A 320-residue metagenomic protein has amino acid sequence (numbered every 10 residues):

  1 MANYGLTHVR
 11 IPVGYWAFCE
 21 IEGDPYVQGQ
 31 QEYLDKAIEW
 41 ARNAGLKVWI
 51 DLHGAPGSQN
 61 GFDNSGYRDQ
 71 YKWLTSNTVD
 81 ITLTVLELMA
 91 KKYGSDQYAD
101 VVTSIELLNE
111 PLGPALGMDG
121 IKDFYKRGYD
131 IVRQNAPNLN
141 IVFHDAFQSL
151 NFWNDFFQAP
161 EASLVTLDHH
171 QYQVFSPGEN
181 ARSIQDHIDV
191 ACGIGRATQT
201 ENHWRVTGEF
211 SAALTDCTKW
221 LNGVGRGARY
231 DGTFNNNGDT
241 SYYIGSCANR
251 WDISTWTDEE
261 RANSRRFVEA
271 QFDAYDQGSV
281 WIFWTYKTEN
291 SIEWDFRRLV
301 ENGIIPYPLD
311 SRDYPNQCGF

Functional and structural regions predicted by a protein language model:
M1-G5, Y93-A99, F156-L164, A197-Q199 (+1 more regions): Acidic (Asp/Glu)-rich catalytic clusters
M1-V9, G23-G54, S65-S104, I131: An active-site-proximal structural segment forming one wall of the substrate-binding cleft that immediately precedes
V9-I11, V48-L52, T103-I105, I141-F143 (+3 more regions): Hydrophobic faces of well-ordered beta-strands that scaffold small-molecule active sites in alpha/beta enzyme cores
W16-E32, Q70-D80, L108-D119, W251-R261: The substrate-binding groove and active-site-proximal loops of carbohydrate-active enzymes, especially glycoside
A17-E20, P56-S65, T215-C217: Short acidic/His/Gly/Ser-rich catalytic and metal-binding motifs that mark active-site loops of diverse hydrolases
P25-G29, G57-L74, L221-G232, L299: Aromatic- and acidic-residue-enriched segments that line the glycan-binding/catalytic groove of carbohydrate-active
E110-E269: Extracellular glycoside hydrolase catalytic/binding regions
Y242-F320: Aromatic-rich peripheral "rim/lid" segments of glycoside hydrolase catalytic domains that contact and position glycan
